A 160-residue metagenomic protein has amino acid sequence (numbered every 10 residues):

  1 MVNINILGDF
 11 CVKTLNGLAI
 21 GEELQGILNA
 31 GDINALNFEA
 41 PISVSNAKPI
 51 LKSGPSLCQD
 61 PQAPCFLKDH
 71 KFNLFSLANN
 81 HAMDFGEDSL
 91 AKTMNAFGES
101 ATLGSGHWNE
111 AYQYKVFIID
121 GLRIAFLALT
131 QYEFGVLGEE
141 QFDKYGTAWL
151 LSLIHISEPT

Functional and structural regions predicted by a protein language model:
M1-I4: Extreme N-terminal starter segment of soluble prokaryotic enzymes
G8-D9, F38, L127: Active-site flanking residues adjacent to catalytic metal/cofactor-binding acidic residues
L15-E22, S43-C65, A78-G98: Metal-dependent catalytic neighborhoods of phosphoester/phosphodiester hydrolases
L18-E22, L57, I119-S157: Binuclear metal-dependent hydrolase catalytic cores centered on His/Asp/Glu-rich metal-binding motifs
L24, L28-I42, N46-K48: N-terminal carbohydrate-binding/catalytic regions of secreted carbohydrate-active enzymes
L28, L67-D69: Acidic (Asp/Glu)-rich catalytic clusters
D60-L67, Y112-K115, L153, S157: Short, charged beta->alpha transition segments
L74-F126, Y132: Active-site-adjacent helix-turn-beta-strand microarchitecture at beta-sheet edges that either contains or buttresses
